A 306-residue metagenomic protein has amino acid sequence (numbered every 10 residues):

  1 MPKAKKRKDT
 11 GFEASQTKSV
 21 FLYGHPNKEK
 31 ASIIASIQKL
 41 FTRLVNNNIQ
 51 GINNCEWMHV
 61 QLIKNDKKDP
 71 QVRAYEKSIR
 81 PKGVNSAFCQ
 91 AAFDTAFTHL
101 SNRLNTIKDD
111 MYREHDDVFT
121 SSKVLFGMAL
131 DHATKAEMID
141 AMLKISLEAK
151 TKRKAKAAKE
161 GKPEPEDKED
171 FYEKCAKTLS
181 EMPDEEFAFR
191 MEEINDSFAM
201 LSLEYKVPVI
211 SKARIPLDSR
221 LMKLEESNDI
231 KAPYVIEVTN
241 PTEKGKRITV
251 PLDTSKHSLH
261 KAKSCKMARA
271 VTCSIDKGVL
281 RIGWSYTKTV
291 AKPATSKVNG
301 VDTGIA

Functional and structural regions predicted by a protein language model:
M1-A306: Nucleic-acid substrate recognition interfaces
